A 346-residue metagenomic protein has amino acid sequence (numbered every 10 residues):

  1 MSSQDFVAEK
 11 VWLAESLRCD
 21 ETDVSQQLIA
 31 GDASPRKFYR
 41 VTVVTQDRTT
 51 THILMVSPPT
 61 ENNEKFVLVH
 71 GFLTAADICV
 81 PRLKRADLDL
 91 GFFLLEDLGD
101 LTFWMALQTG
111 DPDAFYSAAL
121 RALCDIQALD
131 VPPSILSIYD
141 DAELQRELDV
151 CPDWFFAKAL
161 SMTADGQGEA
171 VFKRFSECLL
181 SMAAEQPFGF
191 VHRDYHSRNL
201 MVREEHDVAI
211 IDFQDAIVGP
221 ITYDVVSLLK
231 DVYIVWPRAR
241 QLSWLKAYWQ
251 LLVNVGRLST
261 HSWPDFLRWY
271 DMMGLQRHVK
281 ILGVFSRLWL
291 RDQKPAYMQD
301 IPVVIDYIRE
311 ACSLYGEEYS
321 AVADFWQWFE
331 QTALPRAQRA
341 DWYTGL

Functional and structural regions predicted by a protein language model:
E9-K10, A14-L17, V131-S137, E143 (+2 more regions): An alpha-helical support segment within catalytic cores of ATP-dependent transferases
T22-Q27: Conserved N-terminal boundary motif of the eukaryotic protein kinase catalytic domain
A30, S34, Y39-V150, F156-L160 (+1 more regions): ATP-binding pocket architecture of kinase catalytic cores
P35-T42, L54, I126, S176-V225 (+1 more regions): Active-site acidic catalytic loop and adjacent metal/ATP-binding pocket of ATP-dependent phosphoryl transfer enzymes
F115, E143, P187, H192 (+2 more regions): Secondary-structure capping and boundary motifs in well-ordered enzyme cores
V150-A159, I221-L258, M272-D292, V304-C312: Active-site activation/catalytic loop segments of kinase-like enzymes and analogous catalytic loops in related
S259-R268: Histidine/acidic-rich helix-loop-helix segments that form or flank divalent-metal centers in metalloenzyme catalytic
G283-L346: ATP/Mg2+ or Mg2+-diphosphate-binding catalytic cores that bind nucleotide phosphates or diphosphates via glycine-rich
